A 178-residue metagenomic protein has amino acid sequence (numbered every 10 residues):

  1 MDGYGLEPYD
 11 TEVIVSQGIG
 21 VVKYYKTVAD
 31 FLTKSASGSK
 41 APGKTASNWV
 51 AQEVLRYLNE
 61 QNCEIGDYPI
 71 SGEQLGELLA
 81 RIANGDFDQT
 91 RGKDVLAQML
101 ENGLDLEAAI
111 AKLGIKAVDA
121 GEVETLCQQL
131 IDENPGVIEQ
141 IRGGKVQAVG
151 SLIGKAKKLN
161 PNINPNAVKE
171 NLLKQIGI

Functional and structural regions predicted by a protein language model:
M1-I178: Charged, compositionally biased, marginally structured helical/coil segments
